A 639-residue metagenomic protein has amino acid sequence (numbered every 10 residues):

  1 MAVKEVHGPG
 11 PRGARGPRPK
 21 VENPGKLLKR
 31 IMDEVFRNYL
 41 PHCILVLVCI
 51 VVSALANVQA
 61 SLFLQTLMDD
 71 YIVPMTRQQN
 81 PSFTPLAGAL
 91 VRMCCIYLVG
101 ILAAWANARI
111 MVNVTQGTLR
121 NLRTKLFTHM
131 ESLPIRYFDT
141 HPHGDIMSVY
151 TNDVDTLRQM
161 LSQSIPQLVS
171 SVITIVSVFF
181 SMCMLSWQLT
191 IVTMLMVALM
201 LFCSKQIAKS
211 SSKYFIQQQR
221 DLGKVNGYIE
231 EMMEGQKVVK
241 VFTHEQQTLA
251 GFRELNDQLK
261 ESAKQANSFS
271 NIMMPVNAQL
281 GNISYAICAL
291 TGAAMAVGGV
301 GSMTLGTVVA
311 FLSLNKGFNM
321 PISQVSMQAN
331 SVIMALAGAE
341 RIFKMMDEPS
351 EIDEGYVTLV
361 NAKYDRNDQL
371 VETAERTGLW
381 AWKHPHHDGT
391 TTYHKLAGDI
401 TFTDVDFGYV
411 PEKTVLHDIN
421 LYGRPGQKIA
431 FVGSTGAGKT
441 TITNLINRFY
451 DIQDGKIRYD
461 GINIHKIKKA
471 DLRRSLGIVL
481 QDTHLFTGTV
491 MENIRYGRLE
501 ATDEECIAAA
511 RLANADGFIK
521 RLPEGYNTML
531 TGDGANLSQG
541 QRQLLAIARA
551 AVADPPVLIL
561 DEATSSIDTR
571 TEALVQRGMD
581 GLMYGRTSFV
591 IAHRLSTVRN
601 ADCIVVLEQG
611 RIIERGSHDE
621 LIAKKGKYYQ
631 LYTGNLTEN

Functional and structural regions predicted by a protein language model:
M1-N57, I72-M93, N107-M111, T115 (+9 more regions): Membrane-integrated ABC transporters
G10-P19, Q116, T124-S148, N152-V154 (+5 more regions): Short intracellular "coupling" helices and adjacent cytoplasmic loop segments at the cytosolic face of multi-pass
P17-G25, C49, A56-I72, A87 (+13 more regions): Juxtamembrane helix-loop junctions of ABC transporter transmembrane domains
K29, V48, A103, N107 (+5 more regions): Hydrophobic alpha-helical transmembrane segments of ABC transporter permease domains
R37-L40, I135-R136, V154-L161, I165 (+6 more regions): An intracellular "coupling" helix at the cytosolic face of ABC transporter transmembrane type-1 domains
N38, H42-L55, I96, Q163-Q217 (+1 more regions): Transmembrane helices of ABC transporter permease
P74, S181-L195, Q265, F269-E340 (+2 more regions): Helix-loop-helix
Q79, A362-N639: ABC-type nucleotide-binding domain
